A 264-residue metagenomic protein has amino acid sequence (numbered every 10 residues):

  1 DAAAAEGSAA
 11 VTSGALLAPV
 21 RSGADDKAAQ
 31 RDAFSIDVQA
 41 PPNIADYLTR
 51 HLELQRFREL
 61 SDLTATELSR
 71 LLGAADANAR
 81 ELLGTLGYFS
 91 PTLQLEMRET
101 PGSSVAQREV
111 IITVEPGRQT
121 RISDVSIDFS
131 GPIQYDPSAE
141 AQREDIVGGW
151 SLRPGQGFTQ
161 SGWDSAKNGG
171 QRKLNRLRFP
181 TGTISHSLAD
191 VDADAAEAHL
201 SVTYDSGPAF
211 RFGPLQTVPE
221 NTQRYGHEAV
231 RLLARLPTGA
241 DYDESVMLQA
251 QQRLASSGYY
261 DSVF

Functional and structural regions predicted by a protein language model:
D1-R50, R56-F264: Periplasmic polypeptide-binding modules associated with outer-membrane biogenesis and secretion
